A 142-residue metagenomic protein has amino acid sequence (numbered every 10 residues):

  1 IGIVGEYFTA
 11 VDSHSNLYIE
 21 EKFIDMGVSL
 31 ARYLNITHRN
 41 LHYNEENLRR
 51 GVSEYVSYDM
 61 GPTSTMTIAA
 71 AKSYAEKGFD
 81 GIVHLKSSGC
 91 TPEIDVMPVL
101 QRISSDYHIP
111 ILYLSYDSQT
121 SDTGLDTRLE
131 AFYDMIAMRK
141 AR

Functional and structural regions predicted by a protein language model:
G2-R142: An N-terminal assembly and electron-transfer interface module characteristic of large anaerobic redox and radical
